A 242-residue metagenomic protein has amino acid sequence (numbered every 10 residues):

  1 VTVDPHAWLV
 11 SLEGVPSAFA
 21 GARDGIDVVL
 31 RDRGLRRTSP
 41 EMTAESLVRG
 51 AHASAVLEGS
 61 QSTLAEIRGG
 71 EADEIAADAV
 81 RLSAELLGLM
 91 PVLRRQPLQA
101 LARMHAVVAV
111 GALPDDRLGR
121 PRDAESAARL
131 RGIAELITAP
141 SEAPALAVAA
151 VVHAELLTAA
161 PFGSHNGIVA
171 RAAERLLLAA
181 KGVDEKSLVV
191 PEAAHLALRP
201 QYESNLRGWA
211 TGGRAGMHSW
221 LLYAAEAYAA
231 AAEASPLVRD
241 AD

Functional and structural regions predicted by a protein language model:
V1-D242: FIC/Doc superfamily catalytic core
